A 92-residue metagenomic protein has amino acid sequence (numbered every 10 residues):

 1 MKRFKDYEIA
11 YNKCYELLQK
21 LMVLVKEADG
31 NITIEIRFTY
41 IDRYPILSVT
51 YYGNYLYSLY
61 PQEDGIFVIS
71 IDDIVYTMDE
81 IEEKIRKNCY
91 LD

Functional and structural regions predicted by a protein language model:
M1-I41: Negatively charged, low-complexity tracts enriched in Asp/Glu with abundant Ser/Thr
A10-M22, E63-D92: Ampiphathic alpha-helical segments that act as solvent-exposed interaction surfaces
D29-D79: Acidic, low-complexity, intrinsically disordered interaction modules
